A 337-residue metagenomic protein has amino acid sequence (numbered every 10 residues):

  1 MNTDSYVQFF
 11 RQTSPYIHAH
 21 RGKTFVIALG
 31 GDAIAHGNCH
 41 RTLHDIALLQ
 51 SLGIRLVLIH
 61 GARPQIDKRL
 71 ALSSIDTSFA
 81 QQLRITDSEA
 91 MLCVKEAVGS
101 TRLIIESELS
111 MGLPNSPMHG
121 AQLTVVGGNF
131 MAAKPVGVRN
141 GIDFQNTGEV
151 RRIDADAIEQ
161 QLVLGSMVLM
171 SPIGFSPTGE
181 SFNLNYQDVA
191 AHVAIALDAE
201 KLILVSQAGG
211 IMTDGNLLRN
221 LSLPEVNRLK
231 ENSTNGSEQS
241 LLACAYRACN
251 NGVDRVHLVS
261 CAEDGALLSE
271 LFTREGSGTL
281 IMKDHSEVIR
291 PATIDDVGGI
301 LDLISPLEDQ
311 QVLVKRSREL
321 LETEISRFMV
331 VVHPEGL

Functional and structural regions predicted by a protein language model:
M1-L58: N-terminal glycine-/serine-/threonine-rich phosphate-binding loop
T24-A28, V57, G137, M167-G174 (+2 more regions): Structural motif
N38-H44, K68-T77: Glycine-rich loop at the start of a catalytic domain that most often binds anionic cofactors/ligands
A71-L169: Ligand-binding beta-strand-loop-alpha-helix segment within the catalytic cores of soluble metabolic enzymes
T86-P117, A155-D156, L169-I195, L218-L267: Polyanion-binding loop/helix "lid" in catalytic or ligand-binding cores
L197-G215, L258-V259: Glycine-rich phosphate/pyrophosphate-binding loops and their adjacent beta-strand/loop elements at enzyme active sites
D284-K315: Short amphipathic alpha-helix that is part of the acyltransferase structural core
E308-P334: Active-site rim helix/loop that mediates acceptor-substrate recognition in acyltransferases
